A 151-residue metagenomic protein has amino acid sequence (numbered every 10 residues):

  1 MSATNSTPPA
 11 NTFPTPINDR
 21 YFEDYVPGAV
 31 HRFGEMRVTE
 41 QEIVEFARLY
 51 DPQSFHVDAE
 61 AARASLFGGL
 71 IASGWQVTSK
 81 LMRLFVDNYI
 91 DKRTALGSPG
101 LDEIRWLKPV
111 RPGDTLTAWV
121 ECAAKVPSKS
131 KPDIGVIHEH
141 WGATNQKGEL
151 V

Functional and structural regions predicted by a protein language model:
M1-P27, W106-T115, W119-V151: HotDog/MaoC-like acyl-thioester-processing domains
S2-G100: Hot-dog-fold acyl-thioester-processing enzymes
